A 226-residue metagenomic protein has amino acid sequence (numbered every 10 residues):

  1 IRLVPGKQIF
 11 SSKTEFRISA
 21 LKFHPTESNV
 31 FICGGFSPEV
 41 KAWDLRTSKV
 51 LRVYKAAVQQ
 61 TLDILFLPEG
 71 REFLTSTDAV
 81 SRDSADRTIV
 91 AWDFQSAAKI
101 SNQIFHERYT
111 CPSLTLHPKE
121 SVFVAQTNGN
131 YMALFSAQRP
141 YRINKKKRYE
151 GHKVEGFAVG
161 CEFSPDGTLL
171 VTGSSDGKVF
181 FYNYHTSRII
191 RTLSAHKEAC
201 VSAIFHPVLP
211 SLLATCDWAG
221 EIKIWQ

Functional and structural regions predicted by a protein language model:
R2-P5, L45-S48, F94-A97, Q138-P140 (+1 more regions): Short loop/turn segments that connect beta-strands within beta-propeller blades
G6-S11, K49-Y54, A98-I104, N144-G151 (+1 more regions): A short beta-strand motif characteristic of beta-propeller blades
Q8-F10, E27-I32, V50-R52, R71-T75 (+6 more regions): Structural hallmark of WD40 beta-propellers
S12-I18, K55-T61, I104-C111, Y149-A158 (+1 more regions): WD40/WD-repeat beta-propeller blade N-cap
S19, S37-K41, V80-V90, G129-Y131 (+2 more regions): Short coil/turn segments within WD40 beta-propeller repeats
K22-S28, V58, L65-R71, T115-S121 (+3 more regions): Loop/turn segments within WD40 beta-propeller blades
L134-R142, Q226: Short loop/turn segments immediately following beta-strands, especially the blade-tip and inter-blade linker loops
I204-Q226: Blade-level signature of beta-propeller repeat domains, shared across WD40, Kelch, NHL, RCC1 and BNR/Asp-box propellers
